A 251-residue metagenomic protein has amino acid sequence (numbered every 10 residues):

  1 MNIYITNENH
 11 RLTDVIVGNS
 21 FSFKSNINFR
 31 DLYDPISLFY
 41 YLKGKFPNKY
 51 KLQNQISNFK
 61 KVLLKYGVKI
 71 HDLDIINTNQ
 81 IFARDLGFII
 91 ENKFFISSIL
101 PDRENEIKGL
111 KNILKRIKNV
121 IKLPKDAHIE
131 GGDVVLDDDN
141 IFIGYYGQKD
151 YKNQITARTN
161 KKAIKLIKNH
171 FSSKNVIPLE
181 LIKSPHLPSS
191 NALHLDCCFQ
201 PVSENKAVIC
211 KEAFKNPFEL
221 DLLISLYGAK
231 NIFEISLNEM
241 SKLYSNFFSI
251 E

Functional and structural regions predicted by a protein language model:
M1-E251: The feature marks the mature, well-folded catalytic cores of soluble enzymes
